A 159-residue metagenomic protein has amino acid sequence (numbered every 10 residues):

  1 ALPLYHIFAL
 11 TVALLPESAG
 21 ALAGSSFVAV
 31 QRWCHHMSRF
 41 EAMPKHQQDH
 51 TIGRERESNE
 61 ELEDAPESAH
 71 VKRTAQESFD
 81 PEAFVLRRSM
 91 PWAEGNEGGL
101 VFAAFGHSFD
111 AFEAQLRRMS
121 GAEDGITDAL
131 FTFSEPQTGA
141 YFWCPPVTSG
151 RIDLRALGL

Functional and structural regions predicted by a protein language model:
A1-L159: Long, histidine/aromatic-enriched segments associated with O2/redox biology
